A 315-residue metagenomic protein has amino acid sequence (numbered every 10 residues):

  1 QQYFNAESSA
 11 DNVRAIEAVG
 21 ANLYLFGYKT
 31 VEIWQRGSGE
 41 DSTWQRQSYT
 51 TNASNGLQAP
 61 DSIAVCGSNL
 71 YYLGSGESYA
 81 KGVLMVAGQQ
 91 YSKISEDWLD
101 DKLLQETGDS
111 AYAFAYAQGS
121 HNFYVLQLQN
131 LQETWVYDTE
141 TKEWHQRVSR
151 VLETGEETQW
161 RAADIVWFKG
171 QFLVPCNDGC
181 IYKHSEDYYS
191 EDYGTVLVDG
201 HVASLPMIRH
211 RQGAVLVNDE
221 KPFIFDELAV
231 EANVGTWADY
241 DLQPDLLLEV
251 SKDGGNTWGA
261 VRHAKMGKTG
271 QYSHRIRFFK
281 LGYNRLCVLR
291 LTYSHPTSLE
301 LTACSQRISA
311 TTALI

Functional and structural regions predicted by a protein language model:
Q1-G39: Intrinsically disordered, low-complexity linker/loop segments enriched in Gly/Pro and charged/polar residues
Q2-A6, Q47-A53: A short beta-strand motif characteristic of beta-propeller blades
G39-Q45: Non-heme iron-sulfur electron-transfer modules
S54-L70, G74-I315: Beta-sheet repeat architectures centered on beta-propellers
